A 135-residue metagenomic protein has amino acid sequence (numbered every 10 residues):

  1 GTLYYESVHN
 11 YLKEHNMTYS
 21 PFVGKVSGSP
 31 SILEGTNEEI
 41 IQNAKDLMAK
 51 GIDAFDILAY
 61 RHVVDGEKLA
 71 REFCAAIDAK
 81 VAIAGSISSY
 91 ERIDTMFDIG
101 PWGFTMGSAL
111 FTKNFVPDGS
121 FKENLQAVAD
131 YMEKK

Functional and structural regions predicted by a protein language model:
G1-H62, A127-K135: Conserved anion-binding
G1-Y4, K50-H62, S86-I87, F97-F121: Glycine-rich phosphate-binding active-site loops on the catalytic face of alpha/beta enzymes
Y11-K13, I32, D65-R71, I93-M96: Distinct, well-ordered alpha-helical segments
L12, R71-C74, F97, M106-K135: C-terminal helical cap(s) of enzyme catalytic domains, especially alpha/beta-barrels
V26-G28, Y90, T112: Flexible, glycine-rich phosphate/dinucleotide-binding loops and adjacent beta-alpha linkers at cofactor/substrate
E34-Q42, D65-R71, D118-N124: Charged helix-capping and loop-helix junction motifs
G35-E39, A75-A79, I83, I87-M106: Catalytic cores of alpha/beta
I52, Y60, A70-C74, V81-A84: Alpha-helical membrane segments in multi-pass integral membrane proteins
